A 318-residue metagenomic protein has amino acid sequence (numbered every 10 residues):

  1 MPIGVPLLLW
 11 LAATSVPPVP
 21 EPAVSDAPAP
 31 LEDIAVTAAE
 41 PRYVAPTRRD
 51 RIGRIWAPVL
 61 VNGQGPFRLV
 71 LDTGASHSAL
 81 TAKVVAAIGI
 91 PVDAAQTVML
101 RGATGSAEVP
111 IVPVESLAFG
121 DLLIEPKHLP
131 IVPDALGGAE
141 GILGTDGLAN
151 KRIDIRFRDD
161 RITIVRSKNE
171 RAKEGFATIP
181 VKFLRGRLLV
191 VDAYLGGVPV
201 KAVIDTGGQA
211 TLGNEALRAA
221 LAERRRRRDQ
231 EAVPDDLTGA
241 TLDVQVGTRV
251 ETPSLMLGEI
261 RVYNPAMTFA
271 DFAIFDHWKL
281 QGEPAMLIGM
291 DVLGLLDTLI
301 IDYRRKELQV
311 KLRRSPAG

Functional and structural regions predicted by a protein language model:
P2-G318: Pepsin/retropepsin-fold aspartyl endopeptidases
